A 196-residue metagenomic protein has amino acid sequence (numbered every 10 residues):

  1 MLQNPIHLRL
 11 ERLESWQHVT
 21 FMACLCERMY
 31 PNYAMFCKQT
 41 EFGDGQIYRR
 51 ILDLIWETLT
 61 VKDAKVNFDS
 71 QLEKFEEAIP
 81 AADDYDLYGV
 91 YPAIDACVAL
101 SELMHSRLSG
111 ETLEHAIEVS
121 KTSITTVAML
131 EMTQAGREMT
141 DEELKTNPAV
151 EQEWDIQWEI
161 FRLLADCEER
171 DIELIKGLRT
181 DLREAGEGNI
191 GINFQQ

Functional and structural regions predicted by a protein language model:
L2, R12-E153: Structured binding/interaction patches within domain cores
I124-Q196: C-terminal auxiliary extensions adjacent to catalytic cores
